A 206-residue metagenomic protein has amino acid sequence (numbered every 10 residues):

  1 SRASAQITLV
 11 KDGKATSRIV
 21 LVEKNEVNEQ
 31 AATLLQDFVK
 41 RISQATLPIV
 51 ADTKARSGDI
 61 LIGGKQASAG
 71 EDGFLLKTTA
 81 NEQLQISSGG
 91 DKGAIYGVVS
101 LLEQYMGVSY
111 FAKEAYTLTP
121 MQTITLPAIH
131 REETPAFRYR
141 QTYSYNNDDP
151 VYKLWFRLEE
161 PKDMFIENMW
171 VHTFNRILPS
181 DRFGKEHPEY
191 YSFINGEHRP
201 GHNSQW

Functional and structural regions predicted by a protein language model:
S1-A3: C-terminal segment of classical bacterial N-terminal signal peptides
A5-K14, A128-A136: Short boundary motifs at domain starts and secondary-structure transition points
Q6-N28, A55-G64, Q85-I86, Q141-Y145: Short hydrophobic beta-strand segments
K11-R18, L35-S43: Mature N-terminal segment immediately following signal peptide/propeptide cleavage in secreted/periplasmic
K24-E26, Q30-L34, F38, A69-W206: Feature activates predominantly on carbohydrate-active enzymes
I42-A45, M106: Residues at alpha-helix termini
Q44-D52, A112-E114: Surface-exposed patches in mature extracellular/periplasmic domains of secreted proteins
P48-D72: Short, well-ordered secondary-structure micro-motifs within conserved domains or adaptor modules
